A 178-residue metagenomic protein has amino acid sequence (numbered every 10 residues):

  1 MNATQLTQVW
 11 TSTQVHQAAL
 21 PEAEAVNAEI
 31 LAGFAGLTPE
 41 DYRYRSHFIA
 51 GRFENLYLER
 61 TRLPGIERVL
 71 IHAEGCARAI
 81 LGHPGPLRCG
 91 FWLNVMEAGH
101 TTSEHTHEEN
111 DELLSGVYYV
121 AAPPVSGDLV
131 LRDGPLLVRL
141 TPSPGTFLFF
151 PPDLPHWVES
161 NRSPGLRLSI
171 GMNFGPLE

Functional and structural regions predicted by a protein language model:
M1-P84: Non-heme Fe(II)/2-oxoglutarate
S46, G51, F147-L148, M172: Short non-domain terminal segments
R62, I66, E109, S163: Aromatic-acidic/polar surface patches that form glycan- and anion
G82-E159, L166-S169, G175: Catalytic core of non-heme Fe(II) oxygenases with the double-stranded beta-helix
